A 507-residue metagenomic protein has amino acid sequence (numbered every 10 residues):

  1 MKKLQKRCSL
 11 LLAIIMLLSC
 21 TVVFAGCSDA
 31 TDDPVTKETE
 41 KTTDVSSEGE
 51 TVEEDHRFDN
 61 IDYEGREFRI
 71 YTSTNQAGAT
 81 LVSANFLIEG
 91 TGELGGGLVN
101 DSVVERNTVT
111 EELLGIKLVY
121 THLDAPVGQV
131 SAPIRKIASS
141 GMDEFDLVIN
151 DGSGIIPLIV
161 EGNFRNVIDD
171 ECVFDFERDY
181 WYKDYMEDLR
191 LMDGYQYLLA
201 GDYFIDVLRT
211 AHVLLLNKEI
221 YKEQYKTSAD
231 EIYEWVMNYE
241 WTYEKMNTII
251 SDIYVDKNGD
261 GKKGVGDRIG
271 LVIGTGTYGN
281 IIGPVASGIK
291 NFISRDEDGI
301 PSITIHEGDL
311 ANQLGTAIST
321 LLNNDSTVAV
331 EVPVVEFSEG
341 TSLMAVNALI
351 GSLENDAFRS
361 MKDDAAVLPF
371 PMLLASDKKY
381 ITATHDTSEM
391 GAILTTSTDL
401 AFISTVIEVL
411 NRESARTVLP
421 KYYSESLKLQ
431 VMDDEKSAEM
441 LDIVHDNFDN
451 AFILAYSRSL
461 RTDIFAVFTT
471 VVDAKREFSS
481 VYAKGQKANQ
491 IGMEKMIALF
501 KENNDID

Functional and structural regions predicted by a protein language model:
K2-E161, F478-D507: Conserved N-terminal structural module of periplasmic/extracytoplasmic solute-binding proteins
G49-R66, D124-G128, S153-H212, L368: Hinge/lid segment of periplasmic solute-binding proteins
I159-G162, D184-Y233, I273-D298, D386-L394: Periplasmic solute-binding protein
V173-D179, V236-N238, G264, N291-N312 (+1 more regions): Short, solvent-exposed loop/beta-turn-alpha elements that line the ligand-binding surface or hinge of extracytoplasmic
Y243, N247-D252, I282-E331: Glycine-centered hinge/linker elements that transmit conformational signals in sensory and ligand-binding systems
D256-R268: Acidic, glycine-anchored loop motifs typical of Ca2+
A357-L429: Extracytoplasmic/periplasmic substrate-recognition and gating elements
T395-S404, R412-D507: Conserved C-terminal helix/tail region of periplasmic/extracytoplasmic solute-binding proteins
